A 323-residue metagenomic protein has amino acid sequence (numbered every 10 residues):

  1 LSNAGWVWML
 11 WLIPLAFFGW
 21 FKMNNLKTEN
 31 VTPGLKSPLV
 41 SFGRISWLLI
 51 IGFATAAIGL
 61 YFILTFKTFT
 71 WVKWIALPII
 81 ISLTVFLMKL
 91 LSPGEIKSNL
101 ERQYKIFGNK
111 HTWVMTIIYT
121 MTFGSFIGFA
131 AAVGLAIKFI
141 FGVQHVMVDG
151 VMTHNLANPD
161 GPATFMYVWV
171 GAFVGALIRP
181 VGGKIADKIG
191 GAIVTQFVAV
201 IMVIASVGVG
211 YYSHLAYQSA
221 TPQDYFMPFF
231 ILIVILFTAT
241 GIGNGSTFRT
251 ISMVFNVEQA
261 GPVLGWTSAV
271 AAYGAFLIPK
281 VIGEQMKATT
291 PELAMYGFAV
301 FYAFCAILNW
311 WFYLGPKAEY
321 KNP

Functional and structural regions predicted by a protein language model:
L1, I137-K138, I185-A186, V281-T290: Interfacial helix-cap and linker-helix signal at transmembrane-aqueous boundaries of multi-pass secondary transporters
S2-K22, S46-F53, V72-F86, L293-W311: Symmetry-related core transmembrane helices of the 12-TM Major Facilitator Superfamily/SLC fold
N30-I63, I75-T116: Juxtamembrane intracellular "pre-TM" segments in multi-pass secondary transporters
G52-W74, N109-A176: Extracytoplasmic gate region of multi-pass secondary transporters
A163, A172-V174, G190-S246: C-terminal transmembrane helical hairpin of 12-TM major facilitator-type secondary transporters
A172-P180, A275-F276: Residue-level signature of mid-helix packing/kink "hotspots" within the transmembrane helices of 12-pass Major
I178-G191, M286: Helix-to-loop junctions at the C-terminal end of transmembrane segments in multipass secondary transporters
V254-T290: A late C-terminal transmembrane helix in Major Facilitator Superfamily
